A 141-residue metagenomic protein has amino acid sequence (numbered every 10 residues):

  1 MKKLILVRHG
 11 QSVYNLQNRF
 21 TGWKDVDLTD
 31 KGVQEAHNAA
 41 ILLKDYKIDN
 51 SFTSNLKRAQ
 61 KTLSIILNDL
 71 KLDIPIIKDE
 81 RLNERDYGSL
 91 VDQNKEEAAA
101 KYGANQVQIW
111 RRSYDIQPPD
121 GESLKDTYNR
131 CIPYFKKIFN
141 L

Functional and structural regions predicted by a protein language model:
M1-I5: Extreme N-terminal starter segment of soluble prokaryotic enzymes
R8: Active-site beta-alpha turn of Rossmann-fold NAD(P)-dependent dehydrogenases/reductases
Q11-I65, D69, Q117-I132: Loop-to-helix element that buttresses phosphate recognition and phosphoryl-transfer chemistry
H37-V107: Phosphate-coordination/substrate-recognition cap region in phosphate-metabolizing enzymes
D45-K47, I138-L141: Glycine-rich phosphate-binding loop signature in dinucleotide/nucleotide-binding domains
R85, S113-Q117, L141: Alpha-helix C-capping/helix-to-loop hinge sites
N105-D120: Extended, charge-rich low-complexity interaction segments
F135: Active-site regions of metal-assisted phosphoester/phosphodiester hydrolases, unifying DNase/endonuclease modules
